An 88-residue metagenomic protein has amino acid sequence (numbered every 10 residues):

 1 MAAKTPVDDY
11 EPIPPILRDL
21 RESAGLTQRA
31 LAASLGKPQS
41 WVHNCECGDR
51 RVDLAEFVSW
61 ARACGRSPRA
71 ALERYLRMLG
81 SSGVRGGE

Functional and structural regions predicted by a protein language model:
M1-S23: A short, Lys/Arg-rich alpha-helix, primarily the initiator
A2, R62, A70-E88: Short, charged recognition helix plus adjacent turn of helix-turn-helix-like nucleic-acid-binding domains
P15-S34, S59, G86-G87: Short basic helix-loop element that most often maps to the first helix and adjoining turn of HTH DNA-binding modules
L35, E46, A61, Y75-L76: A general structural motif at alpha-helix termini
G36-V52: Recognition helix of helix-turn-helix/homeodomain-like DNA-binding domains that insert into the DNA major groove
W41, A63-C64: Short, basic amphipathic alpha-helical segments that act as recognition/interaction helices in nucleic-acid-binding
D49-R62: Short, basic-rich loop-to-helix N-cap that marks the start of a DNA-contacting helix
